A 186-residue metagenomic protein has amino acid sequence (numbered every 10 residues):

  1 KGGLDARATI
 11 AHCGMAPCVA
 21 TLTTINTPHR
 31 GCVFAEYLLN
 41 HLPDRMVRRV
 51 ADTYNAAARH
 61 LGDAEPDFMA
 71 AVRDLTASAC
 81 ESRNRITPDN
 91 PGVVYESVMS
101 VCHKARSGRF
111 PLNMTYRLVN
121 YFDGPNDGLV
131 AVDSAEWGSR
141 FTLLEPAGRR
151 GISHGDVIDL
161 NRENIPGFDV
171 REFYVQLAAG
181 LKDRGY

Functional and structural regions predicted by a protein language model:
K1-C80, D127: Serine-dependent carboxylesterase/thioesterase catalytic core of lipase-like alpha/beta-hydrolase/SGNH enzymes
H12-C13, A79, R83-P88, V119: Short, flexible, glycine/charge-rich loop motifs used to bind or transfer phosphoryl groups or to couple energy/partner
P66-I86, Y174-G185: A Trp-anchored, charged/polar loop motif used as the substrate-binding/catalytic surface of acyl/ester-handling
P88-Y186: C-terminal catalytic-base region of ester-bond hydrolases, centering on the histidine of the charge-relay
